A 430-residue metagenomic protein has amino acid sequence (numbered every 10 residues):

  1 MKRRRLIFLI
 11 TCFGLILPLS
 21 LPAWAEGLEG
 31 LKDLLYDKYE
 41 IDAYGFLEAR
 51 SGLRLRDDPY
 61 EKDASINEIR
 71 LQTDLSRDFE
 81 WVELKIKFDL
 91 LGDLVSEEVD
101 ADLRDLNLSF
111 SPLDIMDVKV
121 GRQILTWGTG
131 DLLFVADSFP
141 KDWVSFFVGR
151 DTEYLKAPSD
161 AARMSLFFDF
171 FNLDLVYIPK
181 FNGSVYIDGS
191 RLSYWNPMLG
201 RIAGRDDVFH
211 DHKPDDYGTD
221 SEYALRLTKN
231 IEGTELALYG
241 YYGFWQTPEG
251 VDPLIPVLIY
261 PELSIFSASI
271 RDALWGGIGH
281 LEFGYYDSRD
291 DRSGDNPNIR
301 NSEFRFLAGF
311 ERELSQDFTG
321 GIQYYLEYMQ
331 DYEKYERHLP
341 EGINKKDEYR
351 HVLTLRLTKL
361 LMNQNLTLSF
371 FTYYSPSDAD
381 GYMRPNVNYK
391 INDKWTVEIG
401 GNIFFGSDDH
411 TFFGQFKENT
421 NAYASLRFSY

Functional and structural regions predicted by a protein language model:
K32-L55, R77, V82-I86, L368: Transmembrane beta-strand segments of Gram-negative outer membrane beta-barrel proteins
G45-L53, I86-L90, V120-R122, L175-P179 (+7 more regions): Transmembrane beta-barrel strands of outer-membrane/channel proteins
Y60-N67, S96-L103, T152-Y154, P214-T219 (+5 more regions): Replace "Gram-negative outer membrane beta-barrel proteins" with "bacterial and organellar outer membrane beta-barrel
N67-T73, L103-L106, P158-A162, S221-L225 (+5 more regions): Hydrophobic, lipid-facing positions within transmembrane beta-strands of outer-membrane proteins
S76-S193, E232, G406: Outer membrane beta-barrel
D78-E80, G243, R271-S293, P297-Y373: Detector for outer-membrane/organellar transmembrane beta-barrel domains, recognizing the amphipathic beta-strand
E80-I86, M116-V118, F170-L173, G233-L236 (+4 more regions): Repeated loop/turn-to-beta-strand initiation elements of outer-membrane beta-barrel proteins
L357, I403, F416-Y430: Outer-membrane beta-barrel "beta-signal"
